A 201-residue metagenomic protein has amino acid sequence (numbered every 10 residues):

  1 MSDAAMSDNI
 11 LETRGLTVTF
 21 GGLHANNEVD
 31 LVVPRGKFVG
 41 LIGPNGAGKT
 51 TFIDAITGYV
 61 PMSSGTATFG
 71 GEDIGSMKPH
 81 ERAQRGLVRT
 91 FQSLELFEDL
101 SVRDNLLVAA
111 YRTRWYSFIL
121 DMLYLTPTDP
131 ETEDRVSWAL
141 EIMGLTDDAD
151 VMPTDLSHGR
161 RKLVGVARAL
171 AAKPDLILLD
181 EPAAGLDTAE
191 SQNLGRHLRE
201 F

Functional and structural regions predicted by a protein language model:
D3, S7-F201: Glycine-rich phosphate-binding loops of nucleotide-dependent enzymes
